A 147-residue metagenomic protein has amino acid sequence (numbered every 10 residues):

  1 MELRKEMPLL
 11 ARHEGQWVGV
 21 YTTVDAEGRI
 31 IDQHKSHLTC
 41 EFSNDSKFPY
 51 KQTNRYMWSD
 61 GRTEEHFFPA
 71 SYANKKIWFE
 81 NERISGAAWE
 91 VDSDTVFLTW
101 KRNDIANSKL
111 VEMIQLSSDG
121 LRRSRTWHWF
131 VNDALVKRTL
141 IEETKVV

Functional and structural regions predicted by a protein language model:
M1, V24, D94, L98 (+1 more regions): Generic preference for well-ordered secondary structure
M1-E65, V131-V147: Amphipathic/hydrophobic helical signal segments and adjacent flexible N-terminal regions that mediate secretion
E6-P8, F68, F79, S117-D119: Alpha-helical interaction segments
L10-R12, V91, S118: Surface-exposed coil/turn segments at beta-strand junctions on protein surfaces, enriched
V18, P49, F97, R122-S124: General beta-strand recognition
I31-V111: Central antiparallel beta-sheet cores of small beta-barrel/beta-sandwich binding domains
W100-K101, A106-V147: Glycine-rich, aromatic-bearing surface loops/beta-hairpins
